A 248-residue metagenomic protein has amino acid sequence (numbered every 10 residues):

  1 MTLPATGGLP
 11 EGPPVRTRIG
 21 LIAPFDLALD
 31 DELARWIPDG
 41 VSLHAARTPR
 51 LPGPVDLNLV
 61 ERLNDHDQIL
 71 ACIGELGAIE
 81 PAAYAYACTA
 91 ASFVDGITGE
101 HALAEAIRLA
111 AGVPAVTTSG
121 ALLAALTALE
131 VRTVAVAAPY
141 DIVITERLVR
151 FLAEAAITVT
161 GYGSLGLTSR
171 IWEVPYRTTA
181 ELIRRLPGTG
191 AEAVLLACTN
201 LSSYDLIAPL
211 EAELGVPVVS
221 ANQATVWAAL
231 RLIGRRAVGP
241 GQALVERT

Functional and structural regions predicted by a protein language model:
T2-A71, A137-P175: N-terminal glycine-rich anion-binding loop in soluble enzyme alpha/beta folds
P4, T17, V41, A110 (+6 more regions): Hydrophobic structural segments
D65-I79, T179-A191: Short, well-structured alpha-helical segments in soluble
I73-V116: Glycine/small-residue-rich loop that forms an oxyanion/phosphate-binding "nest" at active or ligand-binding sites
A82-A87, A135-V136, A191-C198: Periplasmic-binding protein-like
L103, I107-G166, E246-T248: Conserved beta-alpha
G166-W172, L214-V238: Short, flexible loop segments at boundaries between secondary-structure elements
L186-L210, V226: Hydrophobic alpha-helical
